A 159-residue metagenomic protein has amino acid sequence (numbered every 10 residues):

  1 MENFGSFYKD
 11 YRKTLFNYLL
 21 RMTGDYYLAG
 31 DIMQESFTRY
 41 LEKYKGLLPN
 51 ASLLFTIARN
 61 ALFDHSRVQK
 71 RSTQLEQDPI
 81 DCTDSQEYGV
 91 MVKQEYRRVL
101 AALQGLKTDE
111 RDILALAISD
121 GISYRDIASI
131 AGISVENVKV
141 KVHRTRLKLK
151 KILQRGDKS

Functional and structural regions predicted by a protein language model:
M1-N17, Y27-G30: A short, charge-rich alpha-helical start-of-domain segment used by transcription regulators
R12, F16, F37, K107 (+2 more regions): C-terminal flanking helix
N17, D31-T38, E42, L48-N60: Structural recognition of an alpha-helix C-terminal capping motif at a helix-to-coil junction
P49, A131-R155: DNA-recognition helix of helix-turn-helix
P49, R59-E76, V92: Arg/Lys-rich amphipathic alpha helix in sigma70-family domain 2
D78-Q104: Acidic, proline/glycine-rich intrinsically disordered inter-domain spacer in sigma factors
Q104, T108, D120-N137, K151: Helix-turn-helix DNA-binding module
I113-A117: A short pre-motif secondary-structure segment
